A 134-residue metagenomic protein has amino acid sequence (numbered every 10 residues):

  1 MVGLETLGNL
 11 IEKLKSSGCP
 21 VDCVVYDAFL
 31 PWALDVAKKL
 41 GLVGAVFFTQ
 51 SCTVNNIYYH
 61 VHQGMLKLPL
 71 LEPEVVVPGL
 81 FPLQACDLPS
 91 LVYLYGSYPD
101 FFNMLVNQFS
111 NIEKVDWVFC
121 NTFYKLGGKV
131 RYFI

Functional and structural regions predicted by a protein language model:
M1-I134: Nucleotide-sugar-dependent glycosyltransferase catalytic domains
